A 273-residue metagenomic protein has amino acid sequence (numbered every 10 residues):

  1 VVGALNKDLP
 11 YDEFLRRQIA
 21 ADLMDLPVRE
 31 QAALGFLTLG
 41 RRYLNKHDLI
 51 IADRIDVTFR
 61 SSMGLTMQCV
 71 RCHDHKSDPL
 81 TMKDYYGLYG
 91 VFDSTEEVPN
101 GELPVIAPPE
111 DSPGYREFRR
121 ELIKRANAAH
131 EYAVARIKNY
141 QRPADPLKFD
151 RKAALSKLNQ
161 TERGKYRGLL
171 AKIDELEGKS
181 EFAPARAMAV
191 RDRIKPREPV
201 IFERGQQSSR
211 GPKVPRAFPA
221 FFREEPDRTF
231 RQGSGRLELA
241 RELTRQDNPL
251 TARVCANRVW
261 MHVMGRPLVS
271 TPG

Functional and structural regions predicted by a protein language model:
V1-L37, Y43-L44, A171-D174, G178-E181 (+1 more regions): Extracytoplasmic c-type cytochrome modules immediately beyond a signal peptide or single-pass transmembrane anchor
V2, L23-R120, K124: Sequence context surrounding c-type heme c attachment/ligation sites in exported
K7, V28, K46, I50-D53 (+7 more regions): Extracytoplasmic/periplasmic, Sec-exported soluble proteins
Y11, Q68, K165: Short phosphate-engaging motifs
D22, P99-P267: Short, functional "switch" segments adjacent to catalytic/cofactor/reactive centers
D53-I55, R223-P226, P272-G273: Active-site-adjacent structural elements in folded domains
D56-R60, M67, D74-Y89, L239-G273: Structured DNA-binding interfaces in DNA transaction proteins
